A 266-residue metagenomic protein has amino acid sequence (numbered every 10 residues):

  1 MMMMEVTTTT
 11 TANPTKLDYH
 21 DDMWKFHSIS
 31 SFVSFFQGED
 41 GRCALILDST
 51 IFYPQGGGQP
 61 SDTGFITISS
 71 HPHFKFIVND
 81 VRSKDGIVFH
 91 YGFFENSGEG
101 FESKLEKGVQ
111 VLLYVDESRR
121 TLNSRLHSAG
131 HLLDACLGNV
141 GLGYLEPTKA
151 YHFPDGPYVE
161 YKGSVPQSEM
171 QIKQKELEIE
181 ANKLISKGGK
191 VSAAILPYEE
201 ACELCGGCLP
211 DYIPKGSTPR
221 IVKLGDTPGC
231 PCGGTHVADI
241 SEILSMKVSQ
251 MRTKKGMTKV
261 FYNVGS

Functional and structural regions predicted by a protein language model:
M1-S266: Active-/binding-site microenvironments in catalytic and ligand-binding cores
